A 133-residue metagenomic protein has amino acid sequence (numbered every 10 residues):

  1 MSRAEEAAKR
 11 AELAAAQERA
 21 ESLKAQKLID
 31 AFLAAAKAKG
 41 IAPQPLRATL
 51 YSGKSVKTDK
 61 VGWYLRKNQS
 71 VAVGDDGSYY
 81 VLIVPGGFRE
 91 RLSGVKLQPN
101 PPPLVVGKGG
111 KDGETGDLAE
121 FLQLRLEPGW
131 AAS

Functional and structural regions predicted by a protein language model:
M1-T58: N-terminal domain-onset segments
S2, D30-F32, S52-K54, K60 (+4 more regions): Generic structural signal for short, flexible, solvent-exposed coil/loop and linker residues
F32, A36, Y79, L104-V106 (+1 more regions): Generic structural hydrophobic/aromatic packing signal, biased to beta-strands
K39-Q44, Q69, G77, N100-L104: Generic structural motif recognizing short loop/turn segments at the entrances and edges of beta-strands
R47-V84: Amphipathic, interaction-prone secondary-structure segments
L82-G94: Short linear, low-complexity motifs centered on an aromatic residue
L92-S133: Helix-rich interaction surfaces within compact, conserved domain-sized segments that mediate assembly or partner
